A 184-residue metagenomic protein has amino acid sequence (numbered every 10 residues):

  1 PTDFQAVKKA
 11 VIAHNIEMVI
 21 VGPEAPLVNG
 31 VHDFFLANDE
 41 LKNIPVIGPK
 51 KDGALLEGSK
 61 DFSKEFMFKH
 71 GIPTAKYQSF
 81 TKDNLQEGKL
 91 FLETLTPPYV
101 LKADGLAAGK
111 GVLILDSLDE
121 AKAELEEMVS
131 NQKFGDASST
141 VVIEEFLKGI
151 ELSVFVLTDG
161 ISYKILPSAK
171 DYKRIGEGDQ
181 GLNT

Functional and structural regions predicted by a protein language model:
P1-A10: Glycine-rich, highly charged phosphate/nucleotide-binding loops
V11, N15-E17: Proline-aspartate-enriched helix->loop->beta-strand connector
E17-S59, G71-K82: A short, GP-enriched loop/loop-strand-helix hinge that lies immediately N-terminal to, or at the N-terminal rim
G53-H70, L85, I114, L118-E120: Rossmann-fold NAD(P)-binding glycine/threonine-rich loop
P73-K76, T94-V100, L115-S153: Conserved ATP-binding module of the ATP-grasp superfamily
F80, V112-S117, V156-D159, L166-P167: Short beta-strand-to-turn element immediately C-terminal to the catalytic PLP-Schiff-base lysine in fold type I
M128-Q132, L147-T184: Phosphate-binding core of ATP-grasp and ATP-grasp-like enzymes
